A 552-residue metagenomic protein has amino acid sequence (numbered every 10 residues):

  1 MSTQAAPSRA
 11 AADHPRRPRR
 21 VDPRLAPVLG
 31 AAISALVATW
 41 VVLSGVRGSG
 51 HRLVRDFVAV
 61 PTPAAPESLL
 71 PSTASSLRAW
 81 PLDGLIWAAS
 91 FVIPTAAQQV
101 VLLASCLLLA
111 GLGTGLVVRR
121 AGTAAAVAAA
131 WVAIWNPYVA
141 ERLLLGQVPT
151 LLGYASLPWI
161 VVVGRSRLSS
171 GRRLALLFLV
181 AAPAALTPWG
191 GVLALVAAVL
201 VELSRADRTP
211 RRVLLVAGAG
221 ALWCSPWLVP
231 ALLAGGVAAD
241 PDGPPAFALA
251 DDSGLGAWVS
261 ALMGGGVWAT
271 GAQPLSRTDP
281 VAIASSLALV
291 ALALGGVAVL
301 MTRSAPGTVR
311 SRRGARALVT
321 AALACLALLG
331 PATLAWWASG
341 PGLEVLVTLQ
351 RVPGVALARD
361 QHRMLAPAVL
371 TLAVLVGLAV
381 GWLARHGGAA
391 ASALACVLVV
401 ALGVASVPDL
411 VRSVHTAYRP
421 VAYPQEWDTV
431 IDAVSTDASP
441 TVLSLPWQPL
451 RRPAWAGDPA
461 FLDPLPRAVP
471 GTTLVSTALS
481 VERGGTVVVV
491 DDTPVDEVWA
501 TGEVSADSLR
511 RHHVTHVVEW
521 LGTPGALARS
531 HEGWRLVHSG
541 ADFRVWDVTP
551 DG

Functional and structural regions predicted by a protein language model:
M1-V41, L300, R310-A324, C396 (+1 more regions): Start-transfer (signal-anchor) and selected internal transmembrane alpha helices of multi-pass inner/ER membrane
A31-S34, G243, L402-G552: Extracytoplasmic
S34-A110, W131, N136-Y154: Membrane-interface coil-to-helix junctions
P63-L70, A219, W223-S304, R359-H362: Periplasmic/ER-lumenal interhelical loops and adjacent helix-loop junctions in multi-pass membrane proteins
L108-V117, A125-R205, V213-L228, V399-S406 (+1 more regions): Membrane-embedded helix bundles of polyisoprenyl
V139-L151, L323-L375: Membrane-helix boundary/interfacial segments in multi-pass membrane proteins
A206-V213, A293-E344, G387-A393: Membrane-interface helix-loop-helix junctions at transmembrane boundaries of multi-pass membrane enzymes, predominantly
G218-A221, G377-D409: Signature aromatic-anchored transmembrane alpha helix within multi-pass, membrane-resident enzymes that catalyze glycan
